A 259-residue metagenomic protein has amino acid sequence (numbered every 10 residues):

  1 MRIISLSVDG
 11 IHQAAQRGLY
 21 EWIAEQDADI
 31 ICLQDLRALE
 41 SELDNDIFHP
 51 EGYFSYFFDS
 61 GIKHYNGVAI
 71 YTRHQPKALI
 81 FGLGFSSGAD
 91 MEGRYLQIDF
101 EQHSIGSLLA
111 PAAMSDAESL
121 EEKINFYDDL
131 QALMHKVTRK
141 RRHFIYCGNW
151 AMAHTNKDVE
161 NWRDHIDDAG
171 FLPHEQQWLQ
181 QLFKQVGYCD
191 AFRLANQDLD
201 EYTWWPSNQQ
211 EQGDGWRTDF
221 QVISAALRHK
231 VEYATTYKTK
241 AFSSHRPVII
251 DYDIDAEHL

Functional and structural regions predicted by a protein language model:
M1-D9, Q102-M114, C147: Active-site-proximal beta-strand elements of phosphoester/diester hydrolases
M1-F48, F54, Y65-V68, A256-L259: N-terminal, active-site-proximal structural segment of metallo-dependent hydrolase catalytic domains
L6-S7, I23-S41, I105, M134-D158 (+4 more regions): Active-site beta-strand/loop signature of hydrolases that rely on acidic residues for catalysis
I30, E51-F54, D128-D214, T218: Metal-dependent phosphoesterases centered on the DNase I-like endonuclease/exonuclease/phosphatase
L36-L39, L43-A113: Structured beta-strand-rich core segments of catalytic domains in phosphoester-bond hydrolases
K63-L79, Q209-H229: Conserved beta strand-loop-helix elements of the APE1-like EEP
L83-S86, P111-Y127, R163-D168: Surface-exposed cleft-lining segments at the edges of enzyme active sites
Y237-L259: Surface polyanion/phosphate-binding segment centered on an Asp-His-Pro turn
